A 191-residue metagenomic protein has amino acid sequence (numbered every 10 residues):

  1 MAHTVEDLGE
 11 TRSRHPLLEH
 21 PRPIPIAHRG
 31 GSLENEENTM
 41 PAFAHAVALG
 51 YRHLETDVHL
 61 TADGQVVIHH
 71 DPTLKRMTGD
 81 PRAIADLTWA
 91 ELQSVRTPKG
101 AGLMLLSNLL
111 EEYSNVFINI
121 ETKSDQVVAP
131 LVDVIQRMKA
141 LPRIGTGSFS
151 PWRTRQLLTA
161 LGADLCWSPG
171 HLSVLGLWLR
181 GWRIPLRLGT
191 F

Functional and structural regions predicted by a protein language model:
M1-F191: Phosphate-group recognition and catalysis centered on beta-loop-alpha active-site segments
